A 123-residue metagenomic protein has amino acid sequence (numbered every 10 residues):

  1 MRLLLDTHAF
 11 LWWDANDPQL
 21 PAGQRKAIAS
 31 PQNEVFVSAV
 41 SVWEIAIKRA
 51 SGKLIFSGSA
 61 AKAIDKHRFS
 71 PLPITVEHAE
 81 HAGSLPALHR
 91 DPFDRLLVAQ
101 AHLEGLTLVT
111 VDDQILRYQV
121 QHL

Functional and structural regions predicted by a protein language model:
M1-V37, A50-K62, E104, L116-R117: Short, well-structured N-terminal submotif of metal-dependent ribonuclease cores
P21, F36-S38, R49, A79 (+2 more regions): Hydrophobic alpha-helical segments
I55-S57, A61, K66-D113, Q121-L123: Active-site neighborhoods of divalent-metal-dependent phosphate/nucleic-acid chemistry enzymes
